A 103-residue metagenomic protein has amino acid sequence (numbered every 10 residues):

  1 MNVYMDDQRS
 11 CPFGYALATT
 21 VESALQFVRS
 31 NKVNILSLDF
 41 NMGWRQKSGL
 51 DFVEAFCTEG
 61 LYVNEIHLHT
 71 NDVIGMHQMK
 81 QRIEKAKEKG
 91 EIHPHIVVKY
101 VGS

Functional and structural regions predicted by a protein language model:
M1-S103: Catalytic phosphate/metal-binding cores of nucleic-acid and nucleotide-processing enzymes, i.e., regions that mediate
